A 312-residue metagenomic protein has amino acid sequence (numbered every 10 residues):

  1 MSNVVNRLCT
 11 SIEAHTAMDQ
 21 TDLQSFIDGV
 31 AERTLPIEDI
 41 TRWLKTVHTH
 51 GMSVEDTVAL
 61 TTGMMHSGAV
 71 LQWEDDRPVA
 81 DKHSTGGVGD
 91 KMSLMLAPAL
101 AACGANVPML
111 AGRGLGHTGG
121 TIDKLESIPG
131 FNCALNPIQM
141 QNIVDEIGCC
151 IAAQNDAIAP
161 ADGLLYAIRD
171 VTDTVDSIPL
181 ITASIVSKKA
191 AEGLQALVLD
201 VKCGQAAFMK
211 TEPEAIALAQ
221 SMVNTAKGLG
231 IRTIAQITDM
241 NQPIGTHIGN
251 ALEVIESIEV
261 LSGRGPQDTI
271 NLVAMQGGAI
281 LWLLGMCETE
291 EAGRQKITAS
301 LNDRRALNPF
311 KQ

Functional and structural regions predicted by a protein language model:
M1-G89, V260, C287, P309-Q312: Acidic, glycine/proline-rich low-complexity segments that act as flexible tails and inter-domain linkers
S2-A17, T225, R232-Q312: A glycine- and small/hydrophobic-rich beta-loop-beta segment that serves as a flexible "lid/hinge" or phosphate-binding
T46-V47, K124, D162-V171, D200-M209 (+1 more regions): Active-site-proximal beta-alpha loop/turn segments in soluble metabolic enzymes
P78-A101, A105-H117: Glycine/serine-rich anion-binding loops at beta->alpha junctions that coordinate negatively charged ligand groups
M95-N106, K188-G193, G228-L229, L283: Alpha-helix C-terminal capping segments
K124-C150, Q220-A226, G230: A glycine-rich helix N-cap at a beta->alpha junction
D145-L194: Phosphate/diphosphate-binding glycine-rich loops and adjacent basic-rich segments that engage nucleotide
L197, V201-T238: Functional cores that coordinate and move charged inorganic groups
